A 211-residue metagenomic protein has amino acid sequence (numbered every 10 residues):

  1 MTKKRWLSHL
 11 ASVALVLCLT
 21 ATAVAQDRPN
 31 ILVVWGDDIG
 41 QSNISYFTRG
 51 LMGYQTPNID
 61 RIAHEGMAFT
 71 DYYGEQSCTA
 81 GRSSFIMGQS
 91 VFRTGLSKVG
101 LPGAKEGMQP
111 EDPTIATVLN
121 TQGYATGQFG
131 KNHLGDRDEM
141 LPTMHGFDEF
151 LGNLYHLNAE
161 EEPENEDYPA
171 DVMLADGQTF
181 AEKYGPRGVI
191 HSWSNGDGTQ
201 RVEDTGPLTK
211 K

Functional and structural regions predicted by a protein language model:
M1-L7: N-terminal secretory signal peptides that target proteins for export/translocation
T2, A21-A23: N-terminal metal-binding scaffold of metallo-dependent hydrolase/deaminase domains
R5, V16-C18, Q55: Compositionally biased, low-complexity segments enriched in small residues
L7-L10, A23-K211: Formylglycine-dependent sulfatase
L10-T20: Bacterial N-terminal signal peptides
